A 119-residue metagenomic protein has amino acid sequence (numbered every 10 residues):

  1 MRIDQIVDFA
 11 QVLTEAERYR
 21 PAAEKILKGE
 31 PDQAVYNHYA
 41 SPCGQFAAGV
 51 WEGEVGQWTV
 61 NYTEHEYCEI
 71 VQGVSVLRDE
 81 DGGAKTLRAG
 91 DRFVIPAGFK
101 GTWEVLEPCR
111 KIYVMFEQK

Functional and structural regions predicted by a protein language model:
M1-Q45: A short, N-terminal "cap"/entry segment at the start of jelly-roll beta-barrel domains of the cupin/DSBH fold
G44-Y62, A97: Conserved short histidine dyad/triad with adjacent acidic residue
A48-V50, Y67, R92: Conserved hydrophobic/aromatic beta-strand scaffold that supports enzyme active sites
G53, Y62-L77: Short, conserved beta-strand element in jelly-roll/cupin
R78-E80, E104: A generic structural motif
D81-A97: Short acidic-glycine-tyrosine-enriched beta hairpin
R88, A97-K119: Ligand-binding loop in jelly-roll beta-barrel domains
